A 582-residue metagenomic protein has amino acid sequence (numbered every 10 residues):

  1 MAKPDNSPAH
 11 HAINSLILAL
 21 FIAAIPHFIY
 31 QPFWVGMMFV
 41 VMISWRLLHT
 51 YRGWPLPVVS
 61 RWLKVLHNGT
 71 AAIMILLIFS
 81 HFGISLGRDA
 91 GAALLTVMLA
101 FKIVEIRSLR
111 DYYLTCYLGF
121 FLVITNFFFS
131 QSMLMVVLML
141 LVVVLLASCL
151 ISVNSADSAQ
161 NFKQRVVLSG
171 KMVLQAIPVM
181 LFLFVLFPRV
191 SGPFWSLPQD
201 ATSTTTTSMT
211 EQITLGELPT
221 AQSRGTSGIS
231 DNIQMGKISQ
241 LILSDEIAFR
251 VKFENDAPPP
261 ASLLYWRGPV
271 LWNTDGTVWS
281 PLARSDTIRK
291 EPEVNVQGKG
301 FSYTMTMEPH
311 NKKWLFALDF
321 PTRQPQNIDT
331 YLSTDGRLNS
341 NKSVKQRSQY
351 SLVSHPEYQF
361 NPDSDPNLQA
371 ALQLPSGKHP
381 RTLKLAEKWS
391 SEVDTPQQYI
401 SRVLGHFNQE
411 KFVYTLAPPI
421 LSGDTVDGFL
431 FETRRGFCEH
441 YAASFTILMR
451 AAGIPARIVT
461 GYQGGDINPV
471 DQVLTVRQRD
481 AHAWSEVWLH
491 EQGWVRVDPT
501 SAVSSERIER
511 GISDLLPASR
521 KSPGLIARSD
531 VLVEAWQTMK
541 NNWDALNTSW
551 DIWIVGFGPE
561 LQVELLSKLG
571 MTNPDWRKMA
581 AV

Functional and structural regions predicted by a protein language model:
M1-V582: Helix-boundary/low-complexity linker signature
